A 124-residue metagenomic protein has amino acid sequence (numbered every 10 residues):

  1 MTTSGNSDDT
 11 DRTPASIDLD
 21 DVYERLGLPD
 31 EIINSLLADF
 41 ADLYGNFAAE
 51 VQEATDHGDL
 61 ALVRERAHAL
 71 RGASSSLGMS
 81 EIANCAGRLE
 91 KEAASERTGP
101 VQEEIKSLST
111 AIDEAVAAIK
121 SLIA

Functional and structural regions predicted by a protein language model:
M1-A124: Two-component system phosphorelay core
